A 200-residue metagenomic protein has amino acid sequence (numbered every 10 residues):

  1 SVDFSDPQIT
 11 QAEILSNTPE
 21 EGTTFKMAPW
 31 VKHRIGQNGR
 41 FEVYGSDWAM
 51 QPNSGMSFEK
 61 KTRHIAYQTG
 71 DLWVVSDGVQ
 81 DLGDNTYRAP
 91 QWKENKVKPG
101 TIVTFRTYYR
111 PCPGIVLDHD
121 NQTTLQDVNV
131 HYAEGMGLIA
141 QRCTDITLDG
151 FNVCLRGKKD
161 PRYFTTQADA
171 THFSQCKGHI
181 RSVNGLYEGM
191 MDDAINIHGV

Functional and structural regions predicted by a protein language model:
S1-V200: Extracellular/periplasmic carbohydrate-active domains that bind, remodel, or depolymerize complex polysaccharides
